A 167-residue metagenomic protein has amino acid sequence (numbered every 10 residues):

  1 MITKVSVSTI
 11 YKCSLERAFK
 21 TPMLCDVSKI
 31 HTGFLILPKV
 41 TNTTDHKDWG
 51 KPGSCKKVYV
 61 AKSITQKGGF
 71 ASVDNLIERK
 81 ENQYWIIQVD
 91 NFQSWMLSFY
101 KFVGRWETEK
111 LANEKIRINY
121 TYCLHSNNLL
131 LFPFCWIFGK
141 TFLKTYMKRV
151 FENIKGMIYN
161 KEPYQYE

Functional and structural regions predicted by a protein language model:
M1-K51: Hydrophobic ligand-binding cavity/cleft-lining segments
M1-T3, G68, Y100, E114: Residue-level preference for beta-strand/loop junctions
I2, N82-Y84, N113-R117: A generic structural signal for beta-strand entry/edge sites
V7-T9, A71-E78, F102-K110, Y122: Hydrophobic/aromatic beta-strand elements that line small-molecule binding cavities or substrate pockets in beta-rich
S14, A18, F142-Y146, V150: Short amphipathic alpha-helical segments
E16, K20, N113, E152 (+1 more regions): Replace "anionic and nucleotidyl ligands
K29, T41-L97, R149-E167: Glycine-rich portal/gate segments that line the openings of hydrophobic small-molecule binding cavities
Q88-T145, Q165-Y166: Beta-strand/loop substructures that line and gate deep hydrophobic ligand-binding cavities in soluble
